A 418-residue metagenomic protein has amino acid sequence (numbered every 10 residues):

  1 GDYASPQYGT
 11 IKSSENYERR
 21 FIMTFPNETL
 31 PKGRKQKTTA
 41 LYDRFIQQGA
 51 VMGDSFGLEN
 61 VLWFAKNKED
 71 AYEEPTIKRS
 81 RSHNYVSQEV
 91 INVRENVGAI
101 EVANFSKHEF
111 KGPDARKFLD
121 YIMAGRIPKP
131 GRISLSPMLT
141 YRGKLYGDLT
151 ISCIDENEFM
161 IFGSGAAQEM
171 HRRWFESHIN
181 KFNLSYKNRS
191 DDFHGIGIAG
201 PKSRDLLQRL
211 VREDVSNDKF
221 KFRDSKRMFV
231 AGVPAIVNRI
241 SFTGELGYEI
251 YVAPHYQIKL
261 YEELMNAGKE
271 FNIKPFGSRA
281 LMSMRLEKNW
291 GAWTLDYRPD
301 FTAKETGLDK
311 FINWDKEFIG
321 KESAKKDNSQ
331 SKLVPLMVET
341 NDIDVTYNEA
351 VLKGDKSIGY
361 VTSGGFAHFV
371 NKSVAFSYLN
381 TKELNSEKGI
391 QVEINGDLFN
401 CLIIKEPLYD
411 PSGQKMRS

Functional and structural regions predicted by a protein language model:
G1-S418: Glycine/proline-enriched, intrinsically flexible loops and inter-domain linkers
